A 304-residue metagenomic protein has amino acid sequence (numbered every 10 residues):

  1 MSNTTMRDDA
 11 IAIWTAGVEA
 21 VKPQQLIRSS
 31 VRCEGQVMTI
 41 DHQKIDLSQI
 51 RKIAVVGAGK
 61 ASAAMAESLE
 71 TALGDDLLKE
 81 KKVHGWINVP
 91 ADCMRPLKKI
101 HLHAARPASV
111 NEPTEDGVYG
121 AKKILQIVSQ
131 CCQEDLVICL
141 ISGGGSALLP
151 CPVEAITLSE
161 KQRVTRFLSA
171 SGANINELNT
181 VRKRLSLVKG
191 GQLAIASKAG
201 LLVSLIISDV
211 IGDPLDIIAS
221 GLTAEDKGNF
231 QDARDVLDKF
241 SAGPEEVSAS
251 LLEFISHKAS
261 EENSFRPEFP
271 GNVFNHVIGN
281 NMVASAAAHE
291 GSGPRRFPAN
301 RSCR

Functional and structural regions predicted by a protein language model:
M1-R304: N-terminal loops that bind phosphate or other acidic moieties and the adjacent beta-alpha structural core
